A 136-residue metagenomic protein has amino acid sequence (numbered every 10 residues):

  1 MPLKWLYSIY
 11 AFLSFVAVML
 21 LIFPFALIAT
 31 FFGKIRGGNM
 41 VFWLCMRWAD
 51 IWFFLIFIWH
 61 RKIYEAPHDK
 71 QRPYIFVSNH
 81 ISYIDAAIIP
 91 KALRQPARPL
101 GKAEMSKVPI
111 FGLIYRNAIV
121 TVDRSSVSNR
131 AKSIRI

Functional and structural regions predicted by a protein language model:
M1-K62, L113-N117: A transmembrane-helix-recognition feature enriched in membrane-embedded lipid enzymes and envelope glyco-/phospholipid
W59-I136: Soluble catalytic domains of membrane acyltransferases
